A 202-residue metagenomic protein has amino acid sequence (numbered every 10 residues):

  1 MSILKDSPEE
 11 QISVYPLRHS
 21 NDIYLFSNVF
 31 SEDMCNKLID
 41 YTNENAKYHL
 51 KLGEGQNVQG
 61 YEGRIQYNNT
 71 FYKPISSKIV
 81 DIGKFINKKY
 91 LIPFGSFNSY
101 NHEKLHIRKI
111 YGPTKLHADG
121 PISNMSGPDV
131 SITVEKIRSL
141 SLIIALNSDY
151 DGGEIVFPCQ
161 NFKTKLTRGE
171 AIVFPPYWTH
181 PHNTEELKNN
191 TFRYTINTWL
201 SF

Functional and structural regions predicted by a protein language model:
S2-I110: Non-heme Fe(II)/2-oxoglutarate
S27-N28, L105, L140-I144, T198: Conserved, well-structured core segments
F30, T42, L146, L200-F202: Short beta-strand segments enriched in hydrophobic/aromatic residues within well-folded beta-rich domains
S99, K136-R138, F192: Residue-level preference for beta-strand/loop junctions
I107-K109, G127-D151: Short, conserved beta-strand element in jelly-roll/cupin
T114-I122: Histidine-centered catalytic micro-motifs
P128, D149-F202: Catalytic core of Fe(II)/2-oxoglutarate
